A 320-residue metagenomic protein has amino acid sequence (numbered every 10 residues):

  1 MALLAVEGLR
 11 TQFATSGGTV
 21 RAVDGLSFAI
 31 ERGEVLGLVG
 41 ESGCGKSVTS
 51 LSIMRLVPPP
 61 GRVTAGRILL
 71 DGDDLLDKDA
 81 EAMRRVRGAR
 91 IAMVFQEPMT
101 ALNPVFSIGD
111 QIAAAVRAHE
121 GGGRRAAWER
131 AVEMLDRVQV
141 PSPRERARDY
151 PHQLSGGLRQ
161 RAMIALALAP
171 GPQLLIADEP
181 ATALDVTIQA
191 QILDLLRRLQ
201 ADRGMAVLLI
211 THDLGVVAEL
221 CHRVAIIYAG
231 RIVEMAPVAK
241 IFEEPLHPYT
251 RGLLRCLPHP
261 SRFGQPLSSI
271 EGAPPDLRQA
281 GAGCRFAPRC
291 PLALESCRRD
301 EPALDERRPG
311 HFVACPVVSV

Functional and structural regions predicted by a protein language model:
L3, Q12-G25, L56-R62, D79-M83 (+3 more regions): A short, flexible loop at the N-terminus of ABC-type nucleotide-binding domains that lies
T19, P60, P141-A147, M235-V320: Short catalytic/signature loops enriched in Gly
E41, R55, P172, I176 (+2 more regions): P-loop NTP-binding/switch modules centered on Walker-like glycine-rich loops
V63-D74: Conserved ABC transporter NBD signature motif
D73-D74, R125-E145, Q173, L254-R255: Conserved ABC ATPase "signature" region
I112, I164, I188, I192: Hydrophobic anchor residue at the start of the ABC signature
D149-L154, L158: Conserved ABC ATPase signature
